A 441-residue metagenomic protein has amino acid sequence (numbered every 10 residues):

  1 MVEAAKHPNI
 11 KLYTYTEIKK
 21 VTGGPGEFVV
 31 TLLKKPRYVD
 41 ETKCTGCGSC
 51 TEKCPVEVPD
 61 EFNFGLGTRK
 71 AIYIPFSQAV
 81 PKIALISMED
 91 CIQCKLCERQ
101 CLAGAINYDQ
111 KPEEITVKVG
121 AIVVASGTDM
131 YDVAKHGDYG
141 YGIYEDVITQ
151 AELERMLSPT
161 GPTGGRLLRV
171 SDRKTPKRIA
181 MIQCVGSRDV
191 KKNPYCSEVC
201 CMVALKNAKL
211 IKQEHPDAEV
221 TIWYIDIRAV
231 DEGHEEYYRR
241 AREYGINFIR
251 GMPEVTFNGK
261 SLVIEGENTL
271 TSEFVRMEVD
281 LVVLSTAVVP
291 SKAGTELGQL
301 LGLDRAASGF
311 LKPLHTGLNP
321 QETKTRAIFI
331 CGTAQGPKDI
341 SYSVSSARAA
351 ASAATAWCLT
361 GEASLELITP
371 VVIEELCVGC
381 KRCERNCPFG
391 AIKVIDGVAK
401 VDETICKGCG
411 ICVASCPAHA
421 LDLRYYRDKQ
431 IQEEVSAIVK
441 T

Functional and structural regions predicted by a protein language model:
M1-T441: Residues forming the flavin
